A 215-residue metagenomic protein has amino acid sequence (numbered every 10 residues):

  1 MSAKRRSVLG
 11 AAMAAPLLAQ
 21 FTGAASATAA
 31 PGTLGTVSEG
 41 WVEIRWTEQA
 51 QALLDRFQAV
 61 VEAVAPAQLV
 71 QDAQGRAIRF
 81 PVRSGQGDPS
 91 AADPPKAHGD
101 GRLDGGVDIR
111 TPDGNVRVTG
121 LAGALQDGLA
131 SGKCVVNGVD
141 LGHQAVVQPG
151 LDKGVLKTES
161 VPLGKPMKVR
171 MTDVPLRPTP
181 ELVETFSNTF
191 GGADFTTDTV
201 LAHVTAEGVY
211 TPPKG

Functional and structural regions predicted by a protein language model:
M1-A3: Actinobacteria-biased recognition of intrinsically disordered, low-complexity terminal regions
R5-L9: N-terminal export leaders
A11-L18: Gram-negative bacterial Sec-dependent N-terminal signal peptides
A19-S26: C-terminal segment of classical bacterial N-terminal signal peptides
A30-D93, G192-G215: N-terminal segment immediately downstream of the Sec signal-peptide cleavage site in secreted/extracellular proteins
P66-V146: Predominantly extracellular/secreted and cell-surface proteins with exposed, flexible low-complexity segments
Q126-L176: Acidic, glycine-rich flexible loop segments
G154-G215: Extracellularly exposed regions in secreted/surface proteins, prominently low-complexity, repeat-rich
